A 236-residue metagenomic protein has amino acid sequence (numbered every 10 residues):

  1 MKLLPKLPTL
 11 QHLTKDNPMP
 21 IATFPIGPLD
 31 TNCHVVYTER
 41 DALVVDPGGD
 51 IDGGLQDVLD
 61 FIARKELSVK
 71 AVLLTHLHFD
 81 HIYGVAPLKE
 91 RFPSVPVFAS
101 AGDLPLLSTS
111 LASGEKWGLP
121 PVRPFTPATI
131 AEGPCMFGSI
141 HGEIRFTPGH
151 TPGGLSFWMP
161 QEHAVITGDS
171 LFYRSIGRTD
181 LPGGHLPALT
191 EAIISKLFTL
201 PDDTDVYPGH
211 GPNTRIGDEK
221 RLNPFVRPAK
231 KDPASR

Functional and structural regions predicted by a protein language model:
M1-P18: N-terminal amphipathic/basic-hydrophobic helices that include classical n-h-c signal peptides and signal-anchor
T14-K65, S156-G168: Conserved beta-strand hairpin/beta-sheet module of binuclear metal-dependent hydrolase folds, prominently
T14-P20, G114-W117, S139-I140: Short Pro/Gly-enriched beta-strand edge/turn motifs at strand-loop
A22, L73, E143: Conserved Rossmann-like nucleotide-binding pocket used by diverse enzymes that bind dinucleotide cofactors
F24-I26, F125-P127, F146-P148: Short Gly/Pro-enriched turn/cap motifs at secondary-structure boundaries
A42, G49-D50, S113, H141-F146 (+1 more regions): Metallo-beta-lactamase
D50-L55, L59-G138, R221-A229: Active-site HxH/HxHxD metal-binding segment of metal-dependent hydrolases
